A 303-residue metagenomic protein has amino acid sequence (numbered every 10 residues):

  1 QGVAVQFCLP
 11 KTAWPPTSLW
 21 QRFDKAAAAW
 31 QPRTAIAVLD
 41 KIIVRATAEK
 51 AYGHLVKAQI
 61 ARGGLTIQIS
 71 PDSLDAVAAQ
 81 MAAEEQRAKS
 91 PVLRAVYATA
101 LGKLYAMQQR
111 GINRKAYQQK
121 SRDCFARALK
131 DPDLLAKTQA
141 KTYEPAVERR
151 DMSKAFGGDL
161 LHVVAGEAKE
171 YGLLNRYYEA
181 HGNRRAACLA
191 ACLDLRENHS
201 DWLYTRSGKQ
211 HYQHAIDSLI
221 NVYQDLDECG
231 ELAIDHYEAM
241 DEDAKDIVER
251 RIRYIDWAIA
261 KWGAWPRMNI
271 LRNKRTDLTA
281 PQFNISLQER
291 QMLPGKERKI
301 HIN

Functional and structural regions predicted by a protein language model:
Q1-P15: Bacterial Sec-dependent signal peptides at the C-terminal "C-region" and cleavage site
W14-N303: Extracytoplasmic/secretory-pathway proteins
